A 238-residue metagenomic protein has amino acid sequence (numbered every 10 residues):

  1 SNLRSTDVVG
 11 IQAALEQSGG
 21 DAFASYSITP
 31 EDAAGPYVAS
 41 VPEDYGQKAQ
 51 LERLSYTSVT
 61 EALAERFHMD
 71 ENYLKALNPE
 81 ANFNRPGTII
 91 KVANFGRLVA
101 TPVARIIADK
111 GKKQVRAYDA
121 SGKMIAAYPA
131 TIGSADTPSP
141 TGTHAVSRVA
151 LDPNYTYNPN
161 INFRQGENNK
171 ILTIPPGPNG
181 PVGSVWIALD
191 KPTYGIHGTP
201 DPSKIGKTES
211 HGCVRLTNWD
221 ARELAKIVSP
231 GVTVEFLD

Functional and structural regions predicted by a protein language model:
S1, S27-H68: Primarily a LysM-type cell-wall glycan-binding module
S1-A33, K75-I106: Extracellular LysM carbohydrate-binding repeats and other cell-envelope/extracellular binding modules
S1-S5, S58-N84, K123-A126, W219-R222 (+1 more regions): LysM (lysin motif) carbohydrate-binding repeats in extracellular/periplasmic proteins that recognize
G46-A64, V103-A104, T173-G177, S184 (+1 more regions): Second-shell loop/turn segments in exported
A100-T199, P230: Gly/Pro-biased beta-strand-loop elements
S184-I227, T233-E235: Active-site scaffold segments
